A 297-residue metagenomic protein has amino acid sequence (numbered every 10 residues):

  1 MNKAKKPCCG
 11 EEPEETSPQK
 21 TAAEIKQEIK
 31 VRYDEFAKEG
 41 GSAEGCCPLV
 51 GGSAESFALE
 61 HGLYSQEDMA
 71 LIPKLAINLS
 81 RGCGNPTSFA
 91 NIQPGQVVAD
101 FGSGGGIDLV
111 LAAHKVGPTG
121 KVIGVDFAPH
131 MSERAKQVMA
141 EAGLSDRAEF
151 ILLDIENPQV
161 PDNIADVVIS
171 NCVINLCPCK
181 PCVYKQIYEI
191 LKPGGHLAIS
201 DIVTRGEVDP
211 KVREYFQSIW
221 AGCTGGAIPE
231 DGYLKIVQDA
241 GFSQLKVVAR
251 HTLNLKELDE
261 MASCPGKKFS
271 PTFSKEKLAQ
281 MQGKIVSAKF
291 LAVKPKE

Functional and structural regions predicted by a protein language model:
N2-A58: N-terminal auxiliary segments of SAM/dcSAM-dependent transferases
G10-E12, D34-E39, V50, A240-E297: C-terminal lobe and adjacent flexible extensions of AdoMet/dcAdoMet transferase-like proteins
V50-V97, D108-L111, K115: Conserved alpha-helix/loop element of class I SAM-dependent methyltransferases that forms part of the SAM/SAH-binding
N78, N85, Q93-N157, C182: Class I SAM-dependent methyltransferase SAM/SAH-binding core
D166-C179: A short SAM/SAH-binding and catalytic strip from SAM-dependent methyltransferases
P181-H196: A short glycine-rich, Lys/Arg-flanked "PGG" loop and its adjoining helix->strand segment in the class I
V203-T224: Short, glycine-/aromatic-enriched active-site segment of Class I SAM-dependent methyltransferases
G225-G241: Short alpha-helix
